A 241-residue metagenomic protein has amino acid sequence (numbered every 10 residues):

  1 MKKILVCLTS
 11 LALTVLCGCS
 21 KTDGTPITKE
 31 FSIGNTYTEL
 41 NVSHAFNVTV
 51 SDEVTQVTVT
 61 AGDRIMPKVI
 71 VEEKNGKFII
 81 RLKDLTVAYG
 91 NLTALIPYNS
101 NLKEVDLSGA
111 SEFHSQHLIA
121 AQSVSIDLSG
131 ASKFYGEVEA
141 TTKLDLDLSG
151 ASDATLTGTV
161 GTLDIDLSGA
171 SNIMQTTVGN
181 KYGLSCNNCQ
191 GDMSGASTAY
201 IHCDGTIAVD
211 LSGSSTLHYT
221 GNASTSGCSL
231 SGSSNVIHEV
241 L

Functional and structural regions predicted by a protein language model:
M1-C17: Sec-dependent bacterial lipoprotein signal peptides
V6, C19-S108, E112-S125, E139 (+6 more regions): Acidic (Asp/Glu) and glycine-rich low-complexity loops/linkers that are typically intrinsically disordered
V48, F113-H114, F134, T198 (+1 more regions): Short beta-strands and strand-coil junctions in structured, solvent-facing domains, enriched
D147-S149, D192: Active-site glycine-rich loop that binds ribose-phosphate moieties when present
A154-L241: Short, surface-exposed interaction patches in beta-rich subdomains that mediate adhesion/assembly near membranes
